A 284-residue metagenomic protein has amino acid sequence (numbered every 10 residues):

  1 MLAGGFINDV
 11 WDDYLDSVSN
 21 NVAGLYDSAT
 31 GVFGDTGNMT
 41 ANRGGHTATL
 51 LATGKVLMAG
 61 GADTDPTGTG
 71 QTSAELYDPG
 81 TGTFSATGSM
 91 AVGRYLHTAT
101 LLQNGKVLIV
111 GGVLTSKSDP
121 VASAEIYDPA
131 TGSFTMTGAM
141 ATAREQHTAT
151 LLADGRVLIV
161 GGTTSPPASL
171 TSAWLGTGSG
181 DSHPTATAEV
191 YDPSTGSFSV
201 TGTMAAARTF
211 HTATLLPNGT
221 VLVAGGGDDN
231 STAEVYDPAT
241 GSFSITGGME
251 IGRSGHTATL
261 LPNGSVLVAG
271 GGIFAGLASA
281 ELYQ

Functional and structural regions predicted by a protein language model:
M1-Q284: Kelch-like beta-propeller repeat domains
